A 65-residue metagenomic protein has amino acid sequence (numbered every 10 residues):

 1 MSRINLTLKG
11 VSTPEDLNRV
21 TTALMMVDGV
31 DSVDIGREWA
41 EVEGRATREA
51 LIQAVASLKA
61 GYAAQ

Functional and structural regions predicted by a protein language model:
S2-N5, Q53, A63-Q65: N-terminal targeting leaders
N5-D16: Short, surface-exposed ligand-recognition loops at beta-strand->loop->(often short) alpha-helix junctions that present
T13, G44-E49: Helix N-cap motif at beta-to-alpha junctions
R19-L24, L51-K59: Short amphipathic alpha-helices in soluble, non-transmembrane regions that often serve as interface/regulatory elements
L24-I35, G61: Short acidic amphipathic segments
D34, A50-L51: Long, contiguous binding/interaction regions
E38-G44: A generic structural motif
